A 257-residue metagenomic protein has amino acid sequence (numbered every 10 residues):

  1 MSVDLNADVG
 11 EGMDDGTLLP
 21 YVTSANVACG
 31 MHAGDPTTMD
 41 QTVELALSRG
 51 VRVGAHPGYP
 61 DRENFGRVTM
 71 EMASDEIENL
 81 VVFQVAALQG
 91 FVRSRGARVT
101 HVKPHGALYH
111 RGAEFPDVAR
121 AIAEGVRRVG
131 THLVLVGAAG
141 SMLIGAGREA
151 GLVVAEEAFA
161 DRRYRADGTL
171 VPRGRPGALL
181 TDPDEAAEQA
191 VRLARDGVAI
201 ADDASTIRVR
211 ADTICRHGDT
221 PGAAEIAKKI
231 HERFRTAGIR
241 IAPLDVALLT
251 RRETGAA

Functional and structural regions predicted by a protein language model:
V3-G12, P20: N-terminal basic/disordered segments at the start of proteins
D8, H56, V102, R216: Conserved, mostly hydrophobic/aromatic
G16-P20, T42-G54, R93-G96: Acidic (Asp/Glu)-rich catalytic clusters
S24-A33, E63-E78, G112-F115, V129-T131 (+1 more regions): Glycine-rich tight-turn/loop motif centered on a GG-T
R62-P104, R111: Glycine/small-residue-rich loop that forms an oxyanion/phosphate-binding "nest" at active or ligand-binding sites
F115-A121: Charged helix-capping and loop-helix junction motifs
G140-A199: Active-site rim beta-loop-alpha module in soluble metabolic enzymes
R173-A178, D182-A257: C-terminal alpha-helical cap/extension of soluble enzyme domains
